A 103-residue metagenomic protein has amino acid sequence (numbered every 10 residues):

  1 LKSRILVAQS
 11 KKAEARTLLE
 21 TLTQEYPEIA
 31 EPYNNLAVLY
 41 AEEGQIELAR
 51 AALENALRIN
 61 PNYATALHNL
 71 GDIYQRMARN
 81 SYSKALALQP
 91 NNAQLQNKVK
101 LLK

Functional and structural regions predicted by a protein language model:
L1-K2, N35, N69, K98 (+1 more regions): Canonical tetratricopeptide repeat
A30-E31, A64-T65, A93: Helix-start (N-cap) detector for alpha-helical repeat units in TPR-like alpha-solenoids, especially tetratricopeptide
Y74-K103: Terminal, low-structured helical/coil segments at or just beyond the last alpha-helical repeat
